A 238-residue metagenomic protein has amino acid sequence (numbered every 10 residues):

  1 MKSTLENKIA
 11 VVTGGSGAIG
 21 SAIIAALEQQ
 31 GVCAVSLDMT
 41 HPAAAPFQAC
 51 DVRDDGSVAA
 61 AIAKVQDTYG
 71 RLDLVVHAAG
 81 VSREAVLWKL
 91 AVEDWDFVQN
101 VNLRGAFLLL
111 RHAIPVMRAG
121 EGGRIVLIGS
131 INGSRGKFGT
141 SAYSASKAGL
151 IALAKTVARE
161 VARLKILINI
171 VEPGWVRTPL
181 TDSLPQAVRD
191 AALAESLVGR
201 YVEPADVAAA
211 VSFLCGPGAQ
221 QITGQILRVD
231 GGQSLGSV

Functional and structural regions predicted by a protein language model:
V86-L87, D94-D96, T181, A192: Substrate-binding pocket helix/loop in short-chain dehydrogenase/reductase
W88, R135-S141, R163-L164, G199 (+1 more regions): Active-site loop immediately N-terminal to the catalytic Tyr-X3-Lys motif of short-chain dehydrogenase/reductase
L110, S146, A154: Active-site helix of classical SDR
P115, R159-E160, Q220: Alpha-helical segment proximal to the catalytic Tyr-Lys
G122, A162, L167, I222-G224: Short, small/polar-rich loop/turn modules that mediate ligand/substrate recognition or access, typified
S130: Residue(s) in the substrate-gating loop at a strand-loop-helix junction that position the organic substrate next
R135, S212, T223-V238: Short C-terminal tail/terminal secondary-structure segment of NAD(P)H-dependent dehydrogenase/reductase domains
